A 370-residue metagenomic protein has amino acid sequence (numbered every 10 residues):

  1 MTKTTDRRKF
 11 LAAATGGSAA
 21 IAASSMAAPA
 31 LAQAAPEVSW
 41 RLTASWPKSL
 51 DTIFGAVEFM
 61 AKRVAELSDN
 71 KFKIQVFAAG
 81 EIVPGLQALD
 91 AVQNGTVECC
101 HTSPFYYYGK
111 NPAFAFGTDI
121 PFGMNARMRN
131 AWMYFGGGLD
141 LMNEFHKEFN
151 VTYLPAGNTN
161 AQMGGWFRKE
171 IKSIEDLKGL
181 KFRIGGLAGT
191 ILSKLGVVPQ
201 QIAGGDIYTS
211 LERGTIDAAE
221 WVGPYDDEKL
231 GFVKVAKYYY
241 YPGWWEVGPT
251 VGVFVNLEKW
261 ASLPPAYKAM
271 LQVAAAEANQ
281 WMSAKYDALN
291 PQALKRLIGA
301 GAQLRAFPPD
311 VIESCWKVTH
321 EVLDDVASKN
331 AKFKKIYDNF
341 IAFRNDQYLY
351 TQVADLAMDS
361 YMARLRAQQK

Functional and structural regions predicted by a protein language model:
T2-S25, L31-R129, G137-K370: N-terminal secretory/targeting leader peptides
